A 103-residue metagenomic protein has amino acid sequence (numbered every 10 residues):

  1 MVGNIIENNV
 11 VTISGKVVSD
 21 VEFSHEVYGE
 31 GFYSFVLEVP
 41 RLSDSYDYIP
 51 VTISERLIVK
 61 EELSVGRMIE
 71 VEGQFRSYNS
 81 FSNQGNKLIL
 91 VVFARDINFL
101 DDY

Functional and structural regions predicted by a protein language model:
M1-Y103: Single-stranded nucleic acid-binding surfaces, predominantly the OB-fold ssDNA-binding core
